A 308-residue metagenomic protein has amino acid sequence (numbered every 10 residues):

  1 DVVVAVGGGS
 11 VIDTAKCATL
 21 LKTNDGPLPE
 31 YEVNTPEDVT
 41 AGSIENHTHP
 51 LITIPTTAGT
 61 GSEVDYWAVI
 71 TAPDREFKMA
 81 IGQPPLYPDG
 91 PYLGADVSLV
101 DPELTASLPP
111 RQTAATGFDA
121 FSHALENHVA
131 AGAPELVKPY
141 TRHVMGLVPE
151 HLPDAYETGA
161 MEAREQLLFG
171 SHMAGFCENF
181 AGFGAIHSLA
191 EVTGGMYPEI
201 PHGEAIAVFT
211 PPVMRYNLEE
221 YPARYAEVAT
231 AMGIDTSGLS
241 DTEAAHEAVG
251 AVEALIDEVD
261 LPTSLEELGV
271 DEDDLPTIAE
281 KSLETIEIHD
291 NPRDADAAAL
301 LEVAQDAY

Functional and structural regions predicted by a protein language model:
D1-P29, P153-R164: N-terminal small/polar loop signature for handling phosphorylated ligands or for N-terminal nucleophile
S10-K16, T60-V64, I186: Short glycine/serine/threonine-rich phosphate/pyrophosphate-binding segments that cradle anionic phosphate groups
T23-A133, A226-E227: A glycine/threonine-rich phosphate-anchoring loop and its flanking beta-alpha core in nucleotide/phosphate-binding
G59, H172-G203, T285-H289: Glycine-rich phosphate/pyrophosphate-binding beta-alpha loops
P109-M173: C-terminal and late-domain segments of enzyme folds
M196-E199, G203-D274: Gly/Pro-rich interdomain helix-loop hinge
D271-Y308: Short, amphipathic C-terminal "tail helix"
